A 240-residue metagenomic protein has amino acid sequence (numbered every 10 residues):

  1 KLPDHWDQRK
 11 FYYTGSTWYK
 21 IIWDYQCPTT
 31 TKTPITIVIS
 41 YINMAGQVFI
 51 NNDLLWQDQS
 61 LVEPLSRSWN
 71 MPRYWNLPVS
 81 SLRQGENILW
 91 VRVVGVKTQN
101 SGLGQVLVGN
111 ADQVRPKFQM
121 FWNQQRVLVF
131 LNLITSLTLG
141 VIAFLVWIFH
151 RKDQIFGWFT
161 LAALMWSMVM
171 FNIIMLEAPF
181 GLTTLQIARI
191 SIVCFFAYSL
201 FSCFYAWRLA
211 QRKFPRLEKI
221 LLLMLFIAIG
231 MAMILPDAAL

Functional and structural regions predicted by a protein language model:
K1-T31: Extended carbohydrate-recognition surfaces in non-catalytic/accessory domains of CAZymes and lectin-like proteins
S16-D24, P34-T36, P72-Y74, E86-I88: Intrinsic-disorder/low-complexity, polar/charged segments enriched in Ser/Thr/Lys/Arg/Asp/Glu/Gln
C27-N51, L89-V91: Aromatic-lined ligand-binding clefts that engage carbohydrates, nucleic acids, or primary amines
G46-F49, Q99, A162-V169: Carboxylate/His-rich catalytic cores and anion/metal-binding grooves
F49-I88, R92-V106: Beta-strand-rich ligand-recognition modules
L107-L128: Short, aromatic-rich amphipathic segments at membrane interfaces that lie adjacent to a transmembrane helix or signal
R126-L240: Juxtamembrane segments at transmembrane-helix boundaries in multi-pass signal-transduction membrane proteins
